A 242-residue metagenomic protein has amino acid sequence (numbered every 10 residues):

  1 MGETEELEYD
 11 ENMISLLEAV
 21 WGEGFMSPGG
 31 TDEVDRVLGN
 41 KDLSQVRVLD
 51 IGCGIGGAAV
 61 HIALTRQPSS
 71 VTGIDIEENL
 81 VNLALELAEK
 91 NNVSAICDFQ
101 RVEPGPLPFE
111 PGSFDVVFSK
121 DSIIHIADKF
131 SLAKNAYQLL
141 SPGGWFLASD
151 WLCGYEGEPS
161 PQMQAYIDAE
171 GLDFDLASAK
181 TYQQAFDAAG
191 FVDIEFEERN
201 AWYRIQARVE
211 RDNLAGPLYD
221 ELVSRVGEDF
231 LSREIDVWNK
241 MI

Functional and structural regions predicted by a protein language model:
S27-S44: Conserved alpha-helix/loop element of class I SAM-dependent methyltransferases that forms part of the SAM/SAH-binding
L49, I55-P106: Class I SAM-dependent methyltransferase SAM/SAH-binding core
G105-V116: A short acidic, Gly/Pro-enriched loop at the edge of an enzyme's catalytic core that lines a small-molecule cofactor
V116-D128: A short SAM/SAH-binding and catalytic strip from SAM-dependent methyltransferases
F130-W145: A short glycine-rich, Lys/Arg-flanked "PGG" loop and its adjoining helix->strand segment in the class I
W151-D173: Short, glycine-/aromatic-enriched active-site segment of Class I SAM-dependent methyltransferases
D175-A189: Short alpha-helix
E198-I242: C-terminal helical/coil "lid" or tail adjacent to the Rossmann-like core of SAM-dependent
